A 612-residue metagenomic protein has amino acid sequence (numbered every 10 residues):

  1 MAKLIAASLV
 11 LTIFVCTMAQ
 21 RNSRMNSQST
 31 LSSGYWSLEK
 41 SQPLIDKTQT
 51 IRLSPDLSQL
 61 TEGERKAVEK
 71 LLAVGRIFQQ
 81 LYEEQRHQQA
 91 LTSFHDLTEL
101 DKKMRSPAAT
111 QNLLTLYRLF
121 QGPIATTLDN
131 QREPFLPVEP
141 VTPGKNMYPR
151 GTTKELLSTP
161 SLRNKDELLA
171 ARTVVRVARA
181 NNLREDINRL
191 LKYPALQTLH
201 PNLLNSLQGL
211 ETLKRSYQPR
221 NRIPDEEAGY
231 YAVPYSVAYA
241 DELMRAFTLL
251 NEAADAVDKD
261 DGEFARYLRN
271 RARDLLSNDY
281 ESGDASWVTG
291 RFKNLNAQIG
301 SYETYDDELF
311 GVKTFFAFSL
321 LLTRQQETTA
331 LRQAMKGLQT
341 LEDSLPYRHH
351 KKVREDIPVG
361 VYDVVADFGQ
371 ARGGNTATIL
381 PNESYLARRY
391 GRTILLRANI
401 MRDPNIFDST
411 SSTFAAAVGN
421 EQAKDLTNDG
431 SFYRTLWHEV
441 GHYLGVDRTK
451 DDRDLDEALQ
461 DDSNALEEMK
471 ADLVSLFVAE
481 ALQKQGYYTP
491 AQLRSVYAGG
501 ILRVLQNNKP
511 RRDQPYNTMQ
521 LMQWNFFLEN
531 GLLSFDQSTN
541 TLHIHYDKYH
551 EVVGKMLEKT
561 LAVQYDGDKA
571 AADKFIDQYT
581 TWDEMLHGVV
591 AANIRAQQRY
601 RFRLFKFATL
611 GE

Functional and structural regions predicted by a protein language model:
L4-C16: Cleavable N-terminal signal peptides of Sec/SRP-targeted secreted and luminal proteins
N26-K259, E263-Y267: N-terminal helix-rich structural modules
A228, A232-A423, T427: Contiguous, non-catalytic segments that form substrate-binding/exosite surfaces or channel walls
D261, N464-A481: An active-site-proximal "capping" alpha-helix that borders the catalytic cofactor pocket
Y433-D447, A471, L476: Active-site recognition of the HExxH zinc-binding catalytic motif
V446-M469: Post-HEXXH active-site segment of zinc metalloproteases
L476-D573: Long, well-structured alpha-helical subdomains associated with metal-dependent extracellular/ecto-lumenal hydrolases
L561-E612: Extended, compositionally biased alpha-helical segments that mediate assembly or anchoring
